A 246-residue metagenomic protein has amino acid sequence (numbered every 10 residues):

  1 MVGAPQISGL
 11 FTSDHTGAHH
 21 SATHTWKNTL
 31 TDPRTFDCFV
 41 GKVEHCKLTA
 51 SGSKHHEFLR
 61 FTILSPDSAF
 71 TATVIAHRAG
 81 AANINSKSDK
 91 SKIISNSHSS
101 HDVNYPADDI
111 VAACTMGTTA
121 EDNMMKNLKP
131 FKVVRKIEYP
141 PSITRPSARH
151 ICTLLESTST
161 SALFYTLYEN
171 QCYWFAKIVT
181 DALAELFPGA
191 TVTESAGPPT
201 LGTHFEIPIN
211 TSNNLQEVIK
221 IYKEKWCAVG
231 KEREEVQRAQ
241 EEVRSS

Functional and structural regions predicted by a protein language model:
M1-E169, L186, A190, T200 (+2 more regions): Non-catalytic ligand/cofactor/substrate-binding and regulatory segments of enzyme domains
Q171-T193: Active-site nucleophile-adjacent alpha helix/oxyanion-hole segment immediately C-terminal to the catalytic cysteine
A196-H204: Interface signal in eukaryotic adaptor modules for cytoskeleton, membrane trafficking, and small-GTPase signaling
